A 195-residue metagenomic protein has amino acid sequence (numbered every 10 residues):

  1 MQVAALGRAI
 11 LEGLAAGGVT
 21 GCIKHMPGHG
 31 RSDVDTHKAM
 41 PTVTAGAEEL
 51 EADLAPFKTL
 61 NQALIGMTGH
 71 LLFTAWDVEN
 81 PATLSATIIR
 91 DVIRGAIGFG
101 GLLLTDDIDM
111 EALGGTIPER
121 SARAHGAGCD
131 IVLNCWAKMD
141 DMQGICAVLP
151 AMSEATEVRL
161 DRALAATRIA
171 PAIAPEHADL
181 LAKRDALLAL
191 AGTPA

Functional and structural regions predicted by a protein language model:
Q2-A15, V19-V158, A165-A172: Second-shell residues forming the walls of enzyme active-site clefts
A151-A195: Extended, intrinsically disordered, low-complexity segments
